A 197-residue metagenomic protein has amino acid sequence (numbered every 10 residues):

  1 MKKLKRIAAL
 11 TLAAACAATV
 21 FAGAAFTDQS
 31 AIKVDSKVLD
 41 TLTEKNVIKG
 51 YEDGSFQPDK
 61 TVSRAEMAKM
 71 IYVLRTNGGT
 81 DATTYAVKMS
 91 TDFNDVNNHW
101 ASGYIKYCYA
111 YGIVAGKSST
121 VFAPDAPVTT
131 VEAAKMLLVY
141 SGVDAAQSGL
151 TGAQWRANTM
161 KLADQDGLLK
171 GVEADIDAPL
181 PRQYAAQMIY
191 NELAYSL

Functional and structural regions predicted by a protein language model:
K2-S36, K49-A68, Y72-S102, Y111-V131 (+2 more regions): Feature responds to low-complexity, polar/acidic, surface-exposed segments characteristic of secreted/exported proteins
D40-I48: Mature N-terminal segment immediately following signal peptide/propeptide cleavage in secreted/periplasmic
C108: Calponin-homology-like cytoskeleton-binding modules and closely related N-terminal microtubule-contacting segments
A185: Extended, alpha-helix-rich binding/interface surfaces that flank or overlap catalytic cores and mediate recognition
Y190: Conserved redox-cofactor binding core of oxidoreductases
